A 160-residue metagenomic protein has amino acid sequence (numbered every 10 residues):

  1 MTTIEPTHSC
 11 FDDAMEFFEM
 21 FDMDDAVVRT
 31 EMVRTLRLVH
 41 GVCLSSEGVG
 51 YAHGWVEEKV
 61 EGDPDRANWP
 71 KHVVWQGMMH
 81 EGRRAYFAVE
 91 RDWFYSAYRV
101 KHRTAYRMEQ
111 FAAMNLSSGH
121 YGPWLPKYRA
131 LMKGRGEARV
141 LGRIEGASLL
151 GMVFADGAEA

Functional and structural regions predicted by a protein language model:
M1-A160: A structural boundary/capping signal
